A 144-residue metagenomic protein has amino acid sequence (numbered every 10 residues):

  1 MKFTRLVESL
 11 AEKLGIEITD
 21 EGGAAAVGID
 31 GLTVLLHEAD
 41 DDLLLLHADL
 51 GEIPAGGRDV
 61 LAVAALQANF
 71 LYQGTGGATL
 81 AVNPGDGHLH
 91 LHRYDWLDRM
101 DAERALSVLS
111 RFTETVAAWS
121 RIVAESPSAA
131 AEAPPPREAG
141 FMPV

Functional and structural regions predicted by a protein language model:
M1-V34, T75, N83: Charge-rich, low-complexity N-terminal segments
E12, V63, Q67-L71, S110-R121: Short, intrinsically disordered, mixed-charge
A25, L43-L44, G87-L89: Hydrophobic residues embedded in beta-strands of well-ordered beta-sheets
V34-A55: Short, well-structured hydrophobic secondary-structure segments
D49-H88, Y94: Short, internal acidic amphipathic alpha-helical interface segments that mediate docking to partner proteins
D95-P127: Ampiphathic alpha-helical segments that act as solvent-exposed interaction surfaces
V123-V144: Short, highly charged C-terminal tails/helix-capping segments
